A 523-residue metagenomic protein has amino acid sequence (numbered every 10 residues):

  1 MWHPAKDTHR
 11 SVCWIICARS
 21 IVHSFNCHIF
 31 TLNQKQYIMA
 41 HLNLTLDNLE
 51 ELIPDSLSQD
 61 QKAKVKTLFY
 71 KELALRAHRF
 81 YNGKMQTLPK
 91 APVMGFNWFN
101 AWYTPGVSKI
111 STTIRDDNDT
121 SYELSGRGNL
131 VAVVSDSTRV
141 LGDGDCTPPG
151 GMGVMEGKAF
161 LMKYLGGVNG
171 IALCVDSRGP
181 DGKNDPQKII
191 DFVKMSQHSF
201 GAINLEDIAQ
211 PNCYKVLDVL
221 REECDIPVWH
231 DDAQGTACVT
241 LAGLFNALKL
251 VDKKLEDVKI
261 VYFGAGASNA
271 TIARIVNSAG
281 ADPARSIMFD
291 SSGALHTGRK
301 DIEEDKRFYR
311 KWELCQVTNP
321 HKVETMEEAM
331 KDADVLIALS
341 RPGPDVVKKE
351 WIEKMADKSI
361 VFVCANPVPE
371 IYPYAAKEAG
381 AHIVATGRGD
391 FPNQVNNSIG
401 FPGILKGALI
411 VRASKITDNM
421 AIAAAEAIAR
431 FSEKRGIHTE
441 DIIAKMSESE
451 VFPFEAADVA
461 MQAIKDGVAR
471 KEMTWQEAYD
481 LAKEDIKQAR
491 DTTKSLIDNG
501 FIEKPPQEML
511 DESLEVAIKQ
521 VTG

Functional and structural regions predicted by a protein language model:
C17-I38: Short, Lys/Arg-enriched N-terminal segments with co-localized hydrophobic residues within the first ~10-30 amino acids
A40-V228, Q462, A489-G523: N-terminal ligand-binding/catalytic initiation module
L141, P149-G166, H230, C238-S340: Glycine-rich phosphate/diphosphate-binding loop of Rossmann-like nucleotide-binding domains
A172, N204-D207, V228-D231, M288 (+4 more regions): General beta-strand structural signal in soluble alpha/beta enzymes
D231-D232, V251, I360-M473, L496 (+1 more regions): Adenosine-phosphate binding glycine-rich loop
W312-H382, R388-D390: Rossmann-like adenosine-cofactor binding region
